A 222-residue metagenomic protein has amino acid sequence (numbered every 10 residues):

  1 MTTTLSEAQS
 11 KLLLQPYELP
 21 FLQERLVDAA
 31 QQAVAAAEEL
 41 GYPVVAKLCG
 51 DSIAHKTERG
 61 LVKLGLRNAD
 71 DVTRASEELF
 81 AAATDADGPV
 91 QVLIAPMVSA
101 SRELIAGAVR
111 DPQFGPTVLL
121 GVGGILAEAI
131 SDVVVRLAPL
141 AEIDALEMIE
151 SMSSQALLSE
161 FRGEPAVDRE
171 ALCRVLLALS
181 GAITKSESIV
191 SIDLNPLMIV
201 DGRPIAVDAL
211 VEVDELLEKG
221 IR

Functional and structural regions predicted by a protein language model:
M1-R222: ATP-dependent carboxylate/acyl-activation modules
